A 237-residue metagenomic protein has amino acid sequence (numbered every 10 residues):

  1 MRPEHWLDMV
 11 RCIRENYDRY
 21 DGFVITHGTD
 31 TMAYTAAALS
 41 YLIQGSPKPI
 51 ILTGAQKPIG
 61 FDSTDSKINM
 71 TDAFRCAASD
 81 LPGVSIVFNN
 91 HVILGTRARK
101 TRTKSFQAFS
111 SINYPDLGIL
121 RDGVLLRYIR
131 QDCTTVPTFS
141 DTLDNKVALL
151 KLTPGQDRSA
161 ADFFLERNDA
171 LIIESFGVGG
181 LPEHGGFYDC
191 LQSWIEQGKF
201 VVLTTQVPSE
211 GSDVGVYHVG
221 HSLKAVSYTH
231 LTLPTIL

Functional and structural regions predicted by a protein language model:
M1-R14: ATP/NTP phosphate-donor binding region
T26-P47, E183-C190: Short Gly/Thr/Asp-enriched flexible loops that form oxyanion-binding sites at enzyme active sites
A38-D65, A78, I195-T205: Short, acidic/small-residue loops that bind anionic groups at enzyme active sites
L52-R121: Internal gly/pro-rich beta-alpha loop/helix module that stabilizes soluble enzyme cofactors or their anionic handles
L94-V178, E183-H184: Accessory alpha-helical/coil subdomains and C-terminal extensions that flank or cap enzyme catalytic cores
P154-Y228: Catalytic cores of soluble, metal-dependent hydrolases
T229-T235: Conserved small/polar residues in nucleotide/adenosyl-binding loops
